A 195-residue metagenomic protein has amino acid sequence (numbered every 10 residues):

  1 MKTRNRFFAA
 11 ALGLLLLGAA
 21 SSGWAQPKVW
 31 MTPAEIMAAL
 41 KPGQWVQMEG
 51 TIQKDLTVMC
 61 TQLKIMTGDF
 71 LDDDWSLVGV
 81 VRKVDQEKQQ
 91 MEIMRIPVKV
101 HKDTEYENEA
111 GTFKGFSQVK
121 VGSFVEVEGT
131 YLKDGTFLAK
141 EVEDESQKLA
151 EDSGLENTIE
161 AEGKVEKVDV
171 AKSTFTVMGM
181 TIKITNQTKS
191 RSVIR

Functional and structural regions predicted by a protein language model:
K2-R195: Short, flexible, surface-exposed loop segments at domain boundaries
